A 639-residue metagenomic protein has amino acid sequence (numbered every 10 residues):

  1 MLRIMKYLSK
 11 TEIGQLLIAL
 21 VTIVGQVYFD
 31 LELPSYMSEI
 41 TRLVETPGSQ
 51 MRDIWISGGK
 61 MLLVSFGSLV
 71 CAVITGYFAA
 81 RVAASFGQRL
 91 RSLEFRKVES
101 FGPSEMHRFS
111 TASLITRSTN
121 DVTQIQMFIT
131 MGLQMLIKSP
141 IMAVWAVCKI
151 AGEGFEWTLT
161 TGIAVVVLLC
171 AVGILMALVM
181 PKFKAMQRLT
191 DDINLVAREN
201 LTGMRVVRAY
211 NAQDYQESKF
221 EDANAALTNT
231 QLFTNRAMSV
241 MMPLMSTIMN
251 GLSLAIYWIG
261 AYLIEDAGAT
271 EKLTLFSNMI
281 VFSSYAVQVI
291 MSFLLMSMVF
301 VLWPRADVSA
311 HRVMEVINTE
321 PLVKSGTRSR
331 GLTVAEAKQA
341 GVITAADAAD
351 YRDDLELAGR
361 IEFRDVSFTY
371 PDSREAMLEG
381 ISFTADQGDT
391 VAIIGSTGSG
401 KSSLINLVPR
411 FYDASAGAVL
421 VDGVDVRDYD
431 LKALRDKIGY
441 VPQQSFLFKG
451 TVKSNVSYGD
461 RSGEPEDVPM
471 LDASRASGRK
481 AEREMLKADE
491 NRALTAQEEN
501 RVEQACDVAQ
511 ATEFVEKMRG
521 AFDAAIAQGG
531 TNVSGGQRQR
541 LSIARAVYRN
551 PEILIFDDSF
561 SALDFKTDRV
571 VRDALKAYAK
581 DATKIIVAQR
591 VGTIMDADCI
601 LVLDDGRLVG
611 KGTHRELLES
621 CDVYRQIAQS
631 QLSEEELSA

Functional and structural regions predicted by a protein language model:
M1, V21-T22, F29-R42, W55 (+12 more regions): Juxtamembrane helix-loop junctions of ABC transporter transmembrane domains
K10-I13, S100-S104, N120-I129, L133 (+8 more regions): An intracellular "coupling" helix at the cytosolic face of ABC transporter transmembrane type-1 domains
K10-I74, F78, A151-E156, Y262-F276: Transmembrane helix-loop-helix hairpins at lipid-water interfaces of multipass membrane proteins, especially the type-1
I23, S65, M135, S139 (+1 more regions): Residue-level recognition of pore/gate-forming positions within transmembrane alpha-helices of multi-pass
Q50, W145, K149-V166, M176 (+2 more regions): Helix-loop-helix
V334-A639: ABC-type nucleotide-binding domain
